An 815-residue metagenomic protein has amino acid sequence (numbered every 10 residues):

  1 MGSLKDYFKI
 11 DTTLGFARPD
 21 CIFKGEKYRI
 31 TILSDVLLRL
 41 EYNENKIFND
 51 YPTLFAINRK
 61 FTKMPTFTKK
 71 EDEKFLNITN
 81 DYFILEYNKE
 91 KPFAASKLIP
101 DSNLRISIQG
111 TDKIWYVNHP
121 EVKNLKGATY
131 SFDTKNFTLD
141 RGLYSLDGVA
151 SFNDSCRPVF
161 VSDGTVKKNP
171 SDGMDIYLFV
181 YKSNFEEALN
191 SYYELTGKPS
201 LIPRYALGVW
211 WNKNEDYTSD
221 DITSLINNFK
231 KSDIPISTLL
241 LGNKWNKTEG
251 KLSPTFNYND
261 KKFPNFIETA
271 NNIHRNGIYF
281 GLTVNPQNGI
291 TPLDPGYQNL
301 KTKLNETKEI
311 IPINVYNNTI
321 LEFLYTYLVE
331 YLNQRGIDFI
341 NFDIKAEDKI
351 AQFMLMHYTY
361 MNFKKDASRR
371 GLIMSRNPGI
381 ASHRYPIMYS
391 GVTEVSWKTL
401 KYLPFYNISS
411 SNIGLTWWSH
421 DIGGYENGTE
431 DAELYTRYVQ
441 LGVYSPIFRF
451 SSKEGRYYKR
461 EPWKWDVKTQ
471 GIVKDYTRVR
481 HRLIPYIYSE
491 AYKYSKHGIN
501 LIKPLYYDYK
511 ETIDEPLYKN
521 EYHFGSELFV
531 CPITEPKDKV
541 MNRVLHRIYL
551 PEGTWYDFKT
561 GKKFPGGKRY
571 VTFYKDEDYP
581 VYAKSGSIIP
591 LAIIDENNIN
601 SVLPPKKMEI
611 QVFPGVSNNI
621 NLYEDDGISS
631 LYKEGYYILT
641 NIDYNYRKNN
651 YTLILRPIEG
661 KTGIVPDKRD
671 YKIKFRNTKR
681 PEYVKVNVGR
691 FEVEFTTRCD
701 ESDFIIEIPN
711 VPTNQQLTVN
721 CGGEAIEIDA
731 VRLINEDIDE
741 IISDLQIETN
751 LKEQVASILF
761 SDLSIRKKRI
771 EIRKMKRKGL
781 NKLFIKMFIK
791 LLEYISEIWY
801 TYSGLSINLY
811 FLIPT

Functional and structural regions predicted by a protein language model:
M1-T196, S200-Y205, N212-N214, S219-D221 (+8 more regions): N-terminal accessory segment at the very beginning of proteins
S3-Y7, L85, L98-D578, K584 (+5 more regions): Catalytic-domain carbohydrate-binding cleft regions of carbohydrate-active enzymes
P52-P65, Y556-D576, Y683-I708: Solvent-exposed beta-strand/loop surfaces of large extracellular or lumenal domains
I84, K568-I610, C699-E736: C-terminal beta-strand-rich structural cap/linker in extracellular carbohydrate-active enzymes
N88, S145, N314, D557 (+3 more regions): Acidic/polar residues at beta-strand termini and the immediately following turn/coil
E727-G779: Charged/polar low-complexity intrinsically disordered segments, enriched in acidic residues
